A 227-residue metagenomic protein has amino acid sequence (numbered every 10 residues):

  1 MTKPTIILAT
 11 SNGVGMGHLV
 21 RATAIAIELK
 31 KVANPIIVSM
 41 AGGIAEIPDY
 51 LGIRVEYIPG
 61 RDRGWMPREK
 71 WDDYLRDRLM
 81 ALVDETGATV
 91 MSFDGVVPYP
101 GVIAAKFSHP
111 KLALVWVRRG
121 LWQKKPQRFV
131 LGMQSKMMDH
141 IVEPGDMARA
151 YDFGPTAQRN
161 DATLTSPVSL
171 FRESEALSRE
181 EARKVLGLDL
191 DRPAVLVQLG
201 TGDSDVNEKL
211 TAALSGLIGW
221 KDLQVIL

Functional and structural regions predicted by a protein language model:
T2-V14, E28-A81: Conserved nucleotide-sugar phosphate-binding/catalytic loop shared by glycosyltransferases and other
A9-R21, S204-V206: A short, glycine/small-residue-rich beta-strand->loop->alpha-helix junction that serves as a flexible
I25-A33, G216-K221: A short, Lys/Arg-enriched amphipathic alpha-helix followed by its capping loop at the start of a domain
S39-A45, D146-A150, L227: Short, polar loop motifs at secondary-structure junctions
L79-P98: Short N-terminal targeting/anchoring amphipathic segment
H109-L114, M138-D139, N160, L223: A short helix->loop->beta-strand "cap" motif at the edges of active sites that frequently abuts
R119, Q123-P126, L131-T201: A nucleotide-sugar donor-handling region in carbohydrate enzymes
G200, A213-L227: Catalytic donor nucleotide-activated moiety binding site of glycosyltransferases and closely related
